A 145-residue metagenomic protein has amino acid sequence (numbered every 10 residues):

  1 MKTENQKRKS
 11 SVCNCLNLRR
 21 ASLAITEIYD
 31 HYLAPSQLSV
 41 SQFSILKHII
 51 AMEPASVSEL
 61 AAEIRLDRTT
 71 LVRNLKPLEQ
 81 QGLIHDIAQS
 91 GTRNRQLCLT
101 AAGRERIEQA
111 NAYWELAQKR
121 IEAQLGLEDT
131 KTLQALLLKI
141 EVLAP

Functional and structural regions predicted by a protein language model:
M1-S10, A123, L127-P145: C-terminal regulatory/oligomerization modules of transcriptional regulators
M1-S36, L99: N-terminal leader segment of winged-helix/HTH proteins
A24, I28, S44-K47, E105: Pre-recognition alpha-helix immediately N-terminal to the DNA-recognition helix within helix-turn-helix or winged-helix
K47-A51, N111: Short, locally clustered residues in the helix-turn-helix/winged-helix DNA-binding domain
M52-S56: Short capping segments at the starts of secondary-structure elements
V57-S58, T69, K76, R95: Residues within helix-turn-helix
A61: The alpha-helix within a helix-turn-helix
K76-A135: Charged, amphipathic alpha-helical coiled-coil/dimerization segments
